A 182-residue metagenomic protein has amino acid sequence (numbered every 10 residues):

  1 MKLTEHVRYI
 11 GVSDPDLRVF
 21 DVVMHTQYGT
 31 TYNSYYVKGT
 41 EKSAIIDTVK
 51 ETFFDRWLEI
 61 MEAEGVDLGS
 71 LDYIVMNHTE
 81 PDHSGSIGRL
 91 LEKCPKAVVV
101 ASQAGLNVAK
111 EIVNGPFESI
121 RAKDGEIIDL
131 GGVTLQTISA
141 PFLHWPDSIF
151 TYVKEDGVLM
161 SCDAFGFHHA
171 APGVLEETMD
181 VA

Functional and structural regions predicted by a protein language model:
K2-E5, V100-S148: Metallo-beta-lactamase
K2-E64, F150-S161: Conserved beta-strand hairpin/beta-sheet module of binuclear metal-dependent hydrolase folds, prominently
L17, F53, T79-S84, L106-A109 (+2 more regions): Active-site environment of divalent metal-dependent phosphoester hydrolases
S43, T134-A182: Metallo-beta-lactamase
A44-D47, Y73-M76, Q136-T137: Short catalytic-loop micro-motif centered on adjacent basic/acidic residues
T48, A101-G105, C162-D163: Glycine-rich, histidine-containing beta strand-loop boundary motifs that form or position
T52-V100: Active-site metal-binding motif and surrounding structural segment of the metallo-beta-lactamase
R89, E111-V113, A171-V174: Short acidic, glycine/serine/threonine-rich loops at helix termini
